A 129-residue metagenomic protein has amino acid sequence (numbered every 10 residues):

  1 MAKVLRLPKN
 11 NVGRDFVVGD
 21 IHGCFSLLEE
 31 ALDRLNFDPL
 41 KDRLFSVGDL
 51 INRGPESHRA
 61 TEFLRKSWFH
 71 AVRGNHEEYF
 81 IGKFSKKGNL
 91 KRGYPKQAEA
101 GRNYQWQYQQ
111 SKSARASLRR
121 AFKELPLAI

Functional and structural regions predicted by a protein language model:
M1-E62: N-terminal active-site segment of His-dependent metallophosphoesterases
H58-I129: Active-site neighborhood of divalent metal-dependent phosphoester bond hydrolases
